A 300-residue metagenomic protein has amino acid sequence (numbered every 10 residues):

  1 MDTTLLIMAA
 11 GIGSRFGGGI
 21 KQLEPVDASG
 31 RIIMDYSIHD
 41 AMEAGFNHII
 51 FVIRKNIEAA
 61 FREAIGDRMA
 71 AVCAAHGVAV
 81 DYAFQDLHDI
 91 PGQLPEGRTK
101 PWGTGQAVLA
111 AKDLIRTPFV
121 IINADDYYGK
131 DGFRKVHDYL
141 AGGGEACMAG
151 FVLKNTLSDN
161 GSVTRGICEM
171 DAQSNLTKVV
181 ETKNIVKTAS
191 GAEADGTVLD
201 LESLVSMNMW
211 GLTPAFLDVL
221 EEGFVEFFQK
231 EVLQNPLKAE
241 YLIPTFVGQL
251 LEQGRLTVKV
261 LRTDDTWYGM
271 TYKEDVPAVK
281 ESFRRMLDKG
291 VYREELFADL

Functional and structural regions predicted by a protein language model:
M1-D67, T117: N-terminal glycine-rich phosphate-binding loop and ensuing alpha1 helix
G13, Y127-G129: A short, conserved beta-strand element in the Rossmann-like catalytic core that flanks the donor/metal-binding loop
F61-I65, V136, L220, V279: Hydrophobic packing residues within well-ordered alpha-helices of enzyme cores
A70-P118: Short phosphate-binding loop-to-helix
T117-Y127: Short beta-strand-to-loop acidic/aromatic patch adjacent to the donor-nucleotide binding site
K130-W210, P214: Conserved core of the sugar-phosphate nucleotidyltransferase
E221-L256: A C-terminal functional module that forms or caps the active site or interfaces directly with catalytic machinery
R255-T257, W267-L300: Hydrophobic helical membrane-anchoring modules
